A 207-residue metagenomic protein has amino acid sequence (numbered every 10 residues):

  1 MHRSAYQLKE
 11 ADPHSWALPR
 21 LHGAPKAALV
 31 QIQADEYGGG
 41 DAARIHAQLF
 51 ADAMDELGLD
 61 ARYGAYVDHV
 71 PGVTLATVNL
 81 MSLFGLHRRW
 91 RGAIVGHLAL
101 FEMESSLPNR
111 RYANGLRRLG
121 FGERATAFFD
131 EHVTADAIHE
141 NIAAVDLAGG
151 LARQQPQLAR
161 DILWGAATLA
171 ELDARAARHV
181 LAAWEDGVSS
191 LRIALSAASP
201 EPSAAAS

Functional and structural regions predicted by a protein language model:
M1-S203: Non-heme di-metal
A205-S207: Long, intrinsically disordered, low-complexity regulatory segments adjacent to structured domains
